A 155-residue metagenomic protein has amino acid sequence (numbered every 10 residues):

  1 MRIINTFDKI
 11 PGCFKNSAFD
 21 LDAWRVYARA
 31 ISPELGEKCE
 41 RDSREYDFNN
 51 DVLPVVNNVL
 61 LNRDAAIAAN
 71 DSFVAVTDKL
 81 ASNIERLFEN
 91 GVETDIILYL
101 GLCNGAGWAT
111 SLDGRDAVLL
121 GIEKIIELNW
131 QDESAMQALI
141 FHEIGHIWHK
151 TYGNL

Functional and structural regions predicted by a protein language model:
M1-V74: Non-catalytic architectural context of zinc metalloproteases
N58-A117, N129-S134: Auxiliary, metal-adjacent structural segments of Zn-dependent hydrolase domains
G101-G105, K124-I126, H146, G153-N154: Short acidic/polar capping segments at secondary-structure boundaries
R115-L119, A138-F141: Short, low-complexity, polar/charged sequence segments that are solvent-exposed and flexible
I122-L139: Short pre-active-site segment immediately N-terminal to the catalytic Zn-binding motif
S134-N154: Active-site recognition of the HExxH zinc-binding catalytic motif
